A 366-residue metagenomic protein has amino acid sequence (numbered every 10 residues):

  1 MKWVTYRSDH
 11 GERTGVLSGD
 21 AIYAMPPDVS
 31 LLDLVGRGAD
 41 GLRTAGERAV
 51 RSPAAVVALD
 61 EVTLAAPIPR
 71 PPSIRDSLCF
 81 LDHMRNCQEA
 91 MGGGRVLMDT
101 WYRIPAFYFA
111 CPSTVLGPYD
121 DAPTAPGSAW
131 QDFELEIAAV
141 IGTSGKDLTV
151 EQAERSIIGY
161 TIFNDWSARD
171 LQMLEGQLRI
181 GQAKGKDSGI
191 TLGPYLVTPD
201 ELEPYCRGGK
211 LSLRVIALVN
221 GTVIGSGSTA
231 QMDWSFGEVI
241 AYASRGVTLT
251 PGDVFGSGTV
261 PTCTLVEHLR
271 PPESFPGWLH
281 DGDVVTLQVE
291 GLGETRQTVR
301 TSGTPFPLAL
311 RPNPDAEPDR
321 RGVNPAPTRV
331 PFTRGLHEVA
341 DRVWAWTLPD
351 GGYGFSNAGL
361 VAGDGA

Functional and structural regions predicted by a protein language model:
M1-G11, L17, A24-V29, L34-V223: Active-site microenvironments in enzyme catalytic cores
D9-H10, E47, V57, R169-G322: Catalytic-pocket segment enriched in acidic/His residues
D20-A21, T222, L292, V343 (+1 more regions): Well-ordered beta-strand scaffold positions
A66, P72, A129-Q131, A241 (+4 more regions): Residue "hotspots" at secondary-structure boundaries inside conserved domains
P69, R75, T250, H280-D281 (+1 more regions): Residue-level recognition of short, solvent-exposed, well-ordered loop/turn junctions that link secondary-structure
N324-V343: N-terminal amphipathic/basic leader segments beginning at the initiator methionine
H337-E338, R342-A366: Conserved beta-strand hairpin/beta-sheet module of binuclear metal-dependent hydrolase folds, prominently
